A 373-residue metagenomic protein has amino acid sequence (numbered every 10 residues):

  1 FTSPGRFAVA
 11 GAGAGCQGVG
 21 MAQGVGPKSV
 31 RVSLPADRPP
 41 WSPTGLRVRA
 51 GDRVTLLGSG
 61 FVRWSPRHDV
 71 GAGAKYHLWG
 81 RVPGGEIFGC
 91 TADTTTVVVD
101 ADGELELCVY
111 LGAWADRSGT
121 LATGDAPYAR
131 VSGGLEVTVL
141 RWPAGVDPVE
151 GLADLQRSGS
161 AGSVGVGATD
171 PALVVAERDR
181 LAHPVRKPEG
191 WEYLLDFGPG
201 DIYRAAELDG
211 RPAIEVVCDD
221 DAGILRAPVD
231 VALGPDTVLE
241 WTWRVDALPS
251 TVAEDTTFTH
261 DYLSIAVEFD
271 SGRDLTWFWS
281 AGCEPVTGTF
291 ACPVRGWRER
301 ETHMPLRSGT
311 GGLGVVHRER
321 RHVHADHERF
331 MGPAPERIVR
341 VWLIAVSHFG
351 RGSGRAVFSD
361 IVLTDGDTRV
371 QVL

Functional and structural regions predicted by a protein language model:
F1-A182, F258-H260, A281-V294: Acidic, Ser/Thr/Pro
P27-V30, D201-L225: Short carbohydrate-recognition loop motifs
L46-R49, P228-L239, T310-L313: Extracellular/lumenal carbohydrate-interaction signature centered on repeated Trp-anchored short motifs
S59-F61, Y110-G112, T242-L248, D270 (+2 more regions): Solvent-exposed strand-to-loop "edge" motifs in beta-rich extracellular domains
L107, L121-T123, T257-I265, R300-V357: Extracellular beta-strand ligand-recognition surfaces/modules
L140-P148, D246-V315, G354-V357: Extracellular ligand-binding interfaces
R178-G198: Short, tryptophan-glycine- and acidic/Ser/Thr-enriched carbohydrate-recognition patches
I214-P235, L248-S250, R300-P305: Secreted extracellular polysaccharide-interacting domains
